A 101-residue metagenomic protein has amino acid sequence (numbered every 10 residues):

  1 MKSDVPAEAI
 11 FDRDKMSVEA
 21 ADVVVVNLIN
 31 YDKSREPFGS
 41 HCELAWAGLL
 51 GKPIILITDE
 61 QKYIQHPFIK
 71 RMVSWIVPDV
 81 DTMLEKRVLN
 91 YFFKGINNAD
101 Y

Functional and structural regions predicted by a protein language model:
M1-Y101: Conserved catalytic or regulatory cores that recognize and/or transform ribose-phosphate-containing ligands
